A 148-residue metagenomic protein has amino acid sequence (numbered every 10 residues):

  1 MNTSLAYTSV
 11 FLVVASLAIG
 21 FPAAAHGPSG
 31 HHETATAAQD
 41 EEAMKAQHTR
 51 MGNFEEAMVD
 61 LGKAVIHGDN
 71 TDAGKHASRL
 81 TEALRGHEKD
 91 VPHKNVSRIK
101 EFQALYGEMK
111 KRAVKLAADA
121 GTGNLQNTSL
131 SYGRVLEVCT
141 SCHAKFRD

Functional and structural regions predicted by a protein language model:
M1-Y7: Positively charged n-region of N-terminal signal peptides that target proteins for export
T8-G20: Bacterial N-terminal signal peptides
G27-D148: Sequence context surrounding c-type heme c attachment/ligation sites in exported
